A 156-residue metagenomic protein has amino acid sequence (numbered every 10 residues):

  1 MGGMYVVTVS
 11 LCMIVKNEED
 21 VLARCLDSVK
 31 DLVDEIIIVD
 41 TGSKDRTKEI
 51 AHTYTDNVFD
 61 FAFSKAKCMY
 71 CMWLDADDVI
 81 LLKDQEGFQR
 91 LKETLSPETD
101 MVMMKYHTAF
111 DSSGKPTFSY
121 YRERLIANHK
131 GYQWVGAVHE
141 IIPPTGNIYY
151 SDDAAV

Functional and structural regions predicted by a protein language model:
M1-S28: N-proximal low-complexity "stem/linker" segments adjacent to membrane-targeting elements
V6, K30-D31, K65, S96-E98: Alpha-helix termination/capping residues and helix-transition junctions
S28, L32, D40-H52, D75: A conserved acidic beta->alpha catalytic loop
D34, K48-K65: Conserved donor nucleotide-binding strand/loop of the catalytic core
I37: Conserved beta-strand positions in the Rossmann-like core of class I SAM-dependent methyltransferases
F63, M69-L74, I80-V156: Catalytic-site signature of metal-activated, phosphate-bearing donor transferases, centered on the GT-A/GT-A-like
